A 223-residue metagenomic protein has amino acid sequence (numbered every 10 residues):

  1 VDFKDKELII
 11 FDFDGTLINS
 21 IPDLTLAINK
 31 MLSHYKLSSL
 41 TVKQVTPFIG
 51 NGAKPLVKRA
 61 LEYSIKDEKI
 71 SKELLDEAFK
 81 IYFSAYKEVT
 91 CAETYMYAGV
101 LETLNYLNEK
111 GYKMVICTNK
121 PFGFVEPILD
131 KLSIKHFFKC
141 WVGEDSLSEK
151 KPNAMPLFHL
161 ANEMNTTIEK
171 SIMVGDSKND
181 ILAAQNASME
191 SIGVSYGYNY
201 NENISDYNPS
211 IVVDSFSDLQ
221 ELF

Functional and structural regions predicted by a protein language model:
V1-K6, F122, P127-F223: Asp-based, Mg2+/Mn2+-dependent phosphohydrolase catalytic module
D2-P47: Active-site neighborhood of HAD-like aspartate-dependent phosphohydrolases
I10-D12, C117, V174: Generic enzyme active-site microenvironment
T16, V100-L129: Substrate-recognition element of Asp-dependent hydrolases with the DxDx(T/V) motif
D23, G52-P55, E102, G123-F124 (+2 more regions): Short alpha-helical
H34-I65, K72: Alpha-helical substrate-recognition element adjacent to the catalytic core
S38, K113, E190: Residue-level detector of anion-binding/catalytic polar loops
L61-E102, K110-Y112: Metal-dependent phosphoesterase signature
